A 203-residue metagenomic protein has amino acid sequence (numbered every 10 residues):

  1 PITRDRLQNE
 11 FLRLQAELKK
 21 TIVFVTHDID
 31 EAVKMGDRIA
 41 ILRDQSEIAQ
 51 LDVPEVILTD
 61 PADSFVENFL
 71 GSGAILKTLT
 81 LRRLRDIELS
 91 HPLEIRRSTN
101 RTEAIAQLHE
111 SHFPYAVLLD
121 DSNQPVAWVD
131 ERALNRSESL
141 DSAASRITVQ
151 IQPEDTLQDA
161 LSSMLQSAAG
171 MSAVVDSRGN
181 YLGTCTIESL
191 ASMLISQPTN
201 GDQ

Functional and structural regions predicted by a protein language model:
P1-D5, L51: Conserved D-loop-proximal element of ABC-family nucleotide-binding domains
R4-K19: Helical segment within the ABC ATPase nucleotide-binding domain
F11, H27-D30, D44: The feature captures the ABC ATPase H-loop/switch
K19-V25: Conserved H-loop
A32-K34: A short, surface-exposed alpha-helical micro-motif characterized by mixed small hydrophobic and charged/polar residues
L42-L70: Conserved beta-strand-loop-alpha-helix hinge in the C-terminal portion of ABC ATPase nucleotide-binding domains
K77-L93, V126, N135-V149: Bateman (tandem CBS) regulatory domains
L93-F113, L118-S122, N135-E138, V149-Q203: The conserved cystathionine-beta-synthase
